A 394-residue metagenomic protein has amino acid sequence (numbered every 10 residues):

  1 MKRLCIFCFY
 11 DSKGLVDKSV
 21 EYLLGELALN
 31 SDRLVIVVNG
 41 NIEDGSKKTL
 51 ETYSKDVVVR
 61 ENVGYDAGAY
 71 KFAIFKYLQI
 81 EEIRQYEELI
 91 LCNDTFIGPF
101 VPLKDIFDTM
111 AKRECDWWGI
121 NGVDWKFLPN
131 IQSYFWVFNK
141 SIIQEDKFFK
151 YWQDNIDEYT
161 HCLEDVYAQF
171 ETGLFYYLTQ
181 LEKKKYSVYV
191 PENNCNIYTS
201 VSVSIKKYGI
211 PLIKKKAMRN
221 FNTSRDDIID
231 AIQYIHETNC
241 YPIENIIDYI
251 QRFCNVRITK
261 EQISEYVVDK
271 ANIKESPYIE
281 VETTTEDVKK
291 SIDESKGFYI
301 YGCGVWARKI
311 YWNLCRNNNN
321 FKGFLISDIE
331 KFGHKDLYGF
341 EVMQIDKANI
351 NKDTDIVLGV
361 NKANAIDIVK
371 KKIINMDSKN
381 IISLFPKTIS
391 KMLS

Functional and structural regions predicted by a protein language model:
M1-E280: ER/Golgi luminal nucleotide-sugar-dependent glycosyltransferases, focusing on the catalytic module
I273-S394: Hydrophobic, well-ordered beta-alpha structural blocks that scaffold small-molecule cofactor pockets
